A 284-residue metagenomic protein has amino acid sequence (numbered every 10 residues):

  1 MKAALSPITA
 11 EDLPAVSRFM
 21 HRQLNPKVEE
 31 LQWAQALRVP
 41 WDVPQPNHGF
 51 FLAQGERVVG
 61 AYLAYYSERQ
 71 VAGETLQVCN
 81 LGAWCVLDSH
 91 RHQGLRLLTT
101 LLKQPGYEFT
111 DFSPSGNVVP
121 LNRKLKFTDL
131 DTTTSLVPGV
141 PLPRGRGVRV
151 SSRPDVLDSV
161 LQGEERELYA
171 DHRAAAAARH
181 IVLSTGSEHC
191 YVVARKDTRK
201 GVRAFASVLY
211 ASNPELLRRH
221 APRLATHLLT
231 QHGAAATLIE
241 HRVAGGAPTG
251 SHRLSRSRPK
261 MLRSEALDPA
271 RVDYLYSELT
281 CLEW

Functional and structural regions predicted by a protein language model:
K2-V16: A short beta-loop-alpha structural element at the N-terminal edge of CoA-dependent acyl/N-acetyltransferase catalytic
V16-M20, L24-G49, A53, R123-A211: Amide-forming acyltransferase catalytic core, primarily the GNAT-like/NAT-type and related acyltransferase folds
G49-F51, A61-L63, N80-G82, T110: Short, conserved beta-strand segments within well-ordered enzyme catalytic domains that often line or immediately flank
G55-R57, R91: Short strand-connecting beta-turns/loops that link adjacent beta-strands
E56, A64-V71: Acetyl-CoA-dependent GNAT
R57-G60, E188: Glycine-rich acetyl-CoA-binding "A-motif" of GNAT/NAT acetyltransferases
A72-S135, V202-P259: Acyl-donor binding region in acyl/amide transferases
S255-W284: C-terminal functional modules
